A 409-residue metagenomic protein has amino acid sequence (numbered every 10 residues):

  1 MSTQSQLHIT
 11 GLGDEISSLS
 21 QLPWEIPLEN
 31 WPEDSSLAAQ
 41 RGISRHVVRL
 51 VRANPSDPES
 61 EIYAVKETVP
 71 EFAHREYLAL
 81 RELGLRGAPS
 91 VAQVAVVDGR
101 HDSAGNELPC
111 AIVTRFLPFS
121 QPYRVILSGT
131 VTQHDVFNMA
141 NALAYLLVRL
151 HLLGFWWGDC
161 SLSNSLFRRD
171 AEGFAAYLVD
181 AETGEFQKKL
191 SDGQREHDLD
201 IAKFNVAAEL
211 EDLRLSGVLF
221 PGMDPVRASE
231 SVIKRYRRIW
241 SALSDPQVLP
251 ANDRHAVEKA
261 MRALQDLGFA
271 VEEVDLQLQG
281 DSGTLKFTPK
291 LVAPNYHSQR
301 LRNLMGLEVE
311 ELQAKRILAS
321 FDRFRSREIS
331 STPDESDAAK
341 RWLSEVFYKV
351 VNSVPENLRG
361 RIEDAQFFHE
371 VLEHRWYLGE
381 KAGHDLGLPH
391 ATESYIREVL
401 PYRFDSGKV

Functional and structural regions predicted by a protein language model:
M1-H8: N-terminal targeting or regulatory segments adjacent to alpha/beta-hydrolase or S9 domains
I9-L12, I26-L28: N-terminal, Lys/Arg-enriched amphipathic/low-complexity engagement segments that precede the first folded domain
L19-F137, N141-W157, L210, L312-V409: Conserved ATP-binding subdomain of kinase catalytic cores across diverse folds
F72, Q121, F167, F186-K188: Conserved protein kinase catalytic core
P118, N164, T183: Short, glycine/acidic-enriched loop or turn micro-motifs at the edges of active sites
C160-F167: Hydrophobic residue at the +6 position relative to the catalytic HRD Asp in the kinase catalytic loop
F167-G173: Activation-loop N-terminal segment of eukaryotic-like protein kinases
A175, D180-W376, K381: C-terminal catalytic region of ATP-dependent kinase domains
